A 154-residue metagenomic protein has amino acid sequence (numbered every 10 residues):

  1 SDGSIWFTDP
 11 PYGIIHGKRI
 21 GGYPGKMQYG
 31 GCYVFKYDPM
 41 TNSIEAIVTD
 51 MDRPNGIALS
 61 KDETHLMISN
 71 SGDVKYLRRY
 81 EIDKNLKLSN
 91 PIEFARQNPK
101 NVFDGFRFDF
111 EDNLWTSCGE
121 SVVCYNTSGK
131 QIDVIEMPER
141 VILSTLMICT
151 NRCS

Functional and structural regions predicted by a protein language model:
S1-I5, Q28-Y33, A46-H65, Q97-G119 (+1 more regions): Beta-rich, blade/repeat-based domains predominating in secreted/periplasmic proteins but also intracellular
F7-Y29: Short, conserved, GDST-rich strand-edge loop motifs in beta-rich repeat architectures
P10-Y12, S71-G72, G119: Short loop/turn segments immediately following the C-termini of beta-strands
P24, Q28-C32, V74-Y76, L88: A detector of repeated loop/turn-to-beta-strand junctions in beta-rich toroidal repeat architectures
C32-F35, Y76-R78, S121-V123: A short loop-to-beta-strand structural motif that recurs across blades of beta-propeller domains
N42-T49, N90-R96, K130-I135: A short beta-strand motif characteristic of beta-propeller blades
R79-K87: Short loop/turn segments immediately following beta-strands, especially the blade-tip and inter-blade linker loops
G119-V141: A conserved acidic, glycine/proline-rich C-terminal tail/linker
